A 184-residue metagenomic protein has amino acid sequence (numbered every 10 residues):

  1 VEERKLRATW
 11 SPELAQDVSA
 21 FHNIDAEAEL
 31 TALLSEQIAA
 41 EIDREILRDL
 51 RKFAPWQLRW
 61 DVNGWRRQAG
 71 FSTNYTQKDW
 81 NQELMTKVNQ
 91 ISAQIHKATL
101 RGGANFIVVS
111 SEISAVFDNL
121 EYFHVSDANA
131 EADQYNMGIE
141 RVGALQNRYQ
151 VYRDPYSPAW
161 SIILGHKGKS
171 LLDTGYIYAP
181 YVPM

Functional and structural regions predicted by a protein language model:
V1-A32, E83, E112-M184: Sequence/fold signature of self-assembling virion shell proteins
R4-R7, R44, R48-R51, R59 (+5 more regions): Arginine residue identity/basic-tract feature
K5, K52, K78, K87 (+2 more regions): Context-gated lysine
W10-P12, D17, N23-D25, E29-Q90: Alpha-helical scaffold segments that mediate packing/assembly in large oligomeric complexes
I24, I38, I42, I46 (+7 more regions): Weak global preference for isoleucine
A39-I46, A93-H96, L100, A144-Q150 (+2 more regions): Hydrophobic alpha-helix feature that most strongly marks membrane-spanning transmembrane helices and their immediate
W60-Y135: Extended, solvent-exposed, turn-rich assembly/linker loops in the middle of proteins
